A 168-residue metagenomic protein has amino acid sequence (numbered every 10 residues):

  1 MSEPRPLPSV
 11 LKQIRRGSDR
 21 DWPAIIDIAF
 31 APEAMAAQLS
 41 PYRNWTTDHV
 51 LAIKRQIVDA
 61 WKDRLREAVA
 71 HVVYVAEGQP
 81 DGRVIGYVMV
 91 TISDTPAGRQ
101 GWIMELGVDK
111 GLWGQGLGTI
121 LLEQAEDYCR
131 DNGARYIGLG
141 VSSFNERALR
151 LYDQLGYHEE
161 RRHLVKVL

Functional and structural regions predicted by a protein language model:
M1-L7: Short acidic N-proximal helix/loop "leader" segments that mark the beginning of a domain or an inter-domain linker
E3, K12, R16-R20, A24-R99 (+4 more regions): Acetyl-CoA-dependent GNAT
G98, G116, R147: Residues that form or flank phosphate/diphosphate-binding pockets in enzymes that use nucleotide phosphates
L112, G116-Q124: Conserved acetyl-CoA pyrophosphate-binding loop and the N-cap/start of the following alpha-helix in GNAT-like
W113, R135-A148, V165-L168: Conserved beta-strand-loop-alpha-helix junction that forms the acyl-donor binding cleft
T119, S143-R161: Conserved active-site alpha-helix within GNAT-family acetyltransferase domains
